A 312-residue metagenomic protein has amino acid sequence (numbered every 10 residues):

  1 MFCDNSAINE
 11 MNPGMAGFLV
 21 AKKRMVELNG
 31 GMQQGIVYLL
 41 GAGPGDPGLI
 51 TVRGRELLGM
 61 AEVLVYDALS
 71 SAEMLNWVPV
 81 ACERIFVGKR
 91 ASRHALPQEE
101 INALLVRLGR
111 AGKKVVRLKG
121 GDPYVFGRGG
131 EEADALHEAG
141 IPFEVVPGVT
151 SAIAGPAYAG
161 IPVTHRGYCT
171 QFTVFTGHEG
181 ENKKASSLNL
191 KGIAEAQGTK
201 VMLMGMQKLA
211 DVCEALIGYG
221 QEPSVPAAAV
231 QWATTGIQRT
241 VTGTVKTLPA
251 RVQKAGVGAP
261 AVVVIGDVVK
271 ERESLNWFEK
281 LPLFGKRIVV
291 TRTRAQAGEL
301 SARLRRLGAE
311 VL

Functional and structural regions predicted by a protein language model:
D4, V26-P47, V52-V149, A154 (+2 more regions): Class I S-adenosyl-L-methionine
A7-V20: Positively charged N-terminal leader segments that act as targeting/secretion signals
V26-L28, Q34-V37, R110-V115, C169 (+2 more regions): A contiguous loop/helix-start segment that scaffolds small-molecule binding in enzyme catalytic cores
L57-M60, E299-A309: A short, Lys/Arg-enriched amphipathic alpha-helix followed by its capping loop at the start of a domain
L69-S71, V87-H94, V149-S151, C169-Q171 (+3 more regions): Short, acidic/turn-prone active-site loops that include or flank metal/cofactor- and phosphate-binding residues
A81-R84, A103, D134, G160-R166 (+2 more regions): Short, hinge-like loop/turn segments at secondary-structure boundaries
C82-K89, G140-E144, V163-T173, G220-A229 (+1 more regions): Short hydrophobic/aromatic-enriched beta-strand-loop microsegments
D122-A196, V241-T242: Class I SAM-dependent methyltransferase SAM-binding "motif I" and its flanking Rossmann-like core
